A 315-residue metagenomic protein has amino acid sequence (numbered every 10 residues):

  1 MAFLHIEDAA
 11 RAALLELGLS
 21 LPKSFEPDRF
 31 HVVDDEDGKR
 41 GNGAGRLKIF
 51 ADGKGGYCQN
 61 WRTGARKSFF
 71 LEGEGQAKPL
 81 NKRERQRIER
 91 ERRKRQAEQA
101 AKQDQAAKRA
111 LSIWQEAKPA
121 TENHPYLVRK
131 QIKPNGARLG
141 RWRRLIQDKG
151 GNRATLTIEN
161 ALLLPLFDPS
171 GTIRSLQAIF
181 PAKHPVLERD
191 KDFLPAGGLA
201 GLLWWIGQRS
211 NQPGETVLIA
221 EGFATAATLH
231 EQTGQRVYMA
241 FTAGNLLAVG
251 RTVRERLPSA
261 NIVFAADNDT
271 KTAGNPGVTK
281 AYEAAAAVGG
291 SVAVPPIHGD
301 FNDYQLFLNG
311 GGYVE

Functional and structural regions predicted by a protein language model:
M1-D8, N211-L218, F223-E315: TOPRIM fold recognition
M1-Y126, D269-T270, P276: Non-catalytic accessory segments of DNA primases and related replication-initiation nucleases
S24-V33, A137-G150, G299-D300: Short linear loop/turn motifs
A120-N123, R129-G136, F167-I173: Secondary-structure boundary elements
P125-T157: Short, basic/aromatic recognition patches
P134-L139, R174, V217, V263: Phosphate-handling catalytic cores of nucleic-acid transaction enzymes
L145-P258: Phosphate-handling DNA/RNA-contact segment within nucleic-acid enzymes
